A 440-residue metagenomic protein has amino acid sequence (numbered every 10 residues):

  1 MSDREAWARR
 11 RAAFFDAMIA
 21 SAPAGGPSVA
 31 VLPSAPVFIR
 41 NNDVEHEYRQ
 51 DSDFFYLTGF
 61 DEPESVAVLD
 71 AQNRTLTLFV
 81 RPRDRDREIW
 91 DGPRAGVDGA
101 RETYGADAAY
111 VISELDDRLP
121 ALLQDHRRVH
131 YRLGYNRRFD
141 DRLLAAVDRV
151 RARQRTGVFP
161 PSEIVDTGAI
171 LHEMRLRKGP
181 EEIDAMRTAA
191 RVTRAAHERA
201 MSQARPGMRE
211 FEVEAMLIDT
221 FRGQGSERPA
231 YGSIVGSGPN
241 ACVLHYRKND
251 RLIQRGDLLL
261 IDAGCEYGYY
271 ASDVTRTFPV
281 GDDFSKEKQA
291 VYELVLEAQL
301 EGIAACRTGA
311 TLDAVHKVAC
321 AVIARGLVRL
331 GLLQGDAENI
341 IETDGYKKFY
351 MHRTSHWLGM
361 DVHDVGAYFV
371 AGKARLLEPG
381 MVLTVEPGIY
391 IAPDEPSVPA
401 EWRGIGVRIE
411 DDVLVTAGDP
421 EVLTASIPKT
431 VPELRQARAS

Functional and structural regions predicted by a protein language model:
M1-S440: Active-site neighborhoods and metal-handling regions in enzymes and metal-associated proteins
